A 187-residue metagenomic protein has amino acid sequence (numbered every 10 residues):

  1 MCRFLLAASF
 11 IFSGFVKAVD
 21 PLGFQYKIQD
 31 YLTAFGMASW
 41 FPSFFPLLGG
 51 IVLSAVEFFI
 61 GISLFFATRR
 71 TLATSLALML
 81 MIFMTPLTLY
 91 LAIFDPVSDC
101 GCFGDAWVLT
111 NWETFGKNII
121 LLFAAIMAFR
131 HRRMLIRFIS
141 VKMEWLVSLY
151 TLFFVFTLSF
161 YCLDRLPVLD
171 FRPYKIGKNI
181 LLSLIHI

Functional and structural regions predicted by a protein language model:
M1-A18, P46-L87, L122: Functionalized membrane-embedded alpha-helices
S13-L53: Solvent-exposed, well-ordered loop and adjacent helix/strand elements within mature globular domains that form
A38-F45, G49, R69-L72, A106-E113: Membrane-interfacial loop-to-transmembrane-helix junctions in polytopic alpha-helical membrane proteins
F66-A73, R133-M143: Membrane-interface helix-boundary motifs at transmembrane edges
I82-L135: Membrane-embedded alpha-helical segments of integral membrane proteins
I139-P167: Internal/C-terminal transmembrane anchor helices
D164-S183: Alpha-helical transmembrane signal-anchor/signal-peptide segments
I185-I187: Conserved small/polar residues in nucleotide/adenosyl-binding loops
